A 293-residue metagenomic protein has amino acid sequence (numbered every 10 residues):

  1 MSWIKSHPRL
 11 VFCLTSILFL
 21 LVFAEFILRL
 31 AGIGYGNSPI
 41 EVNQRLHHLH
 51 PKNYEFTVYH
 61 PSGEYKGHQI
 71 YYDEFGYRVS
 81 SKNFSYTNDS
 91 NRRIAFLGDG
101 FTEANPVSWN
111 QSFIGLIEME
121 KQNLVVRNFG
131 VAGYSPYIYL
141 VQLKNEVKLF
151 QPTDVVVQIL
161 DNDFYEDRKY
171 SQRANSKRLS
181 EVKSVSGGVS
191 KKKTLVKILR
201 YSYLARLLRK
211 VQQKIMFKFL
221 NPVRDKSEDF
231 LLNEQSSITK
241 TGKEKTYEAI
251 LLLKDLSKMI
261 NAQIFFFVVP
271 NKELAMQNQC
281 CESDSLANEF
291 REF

Functional and structural regions predicted by a protein language model:
M1-V11: Short, Lys/Arg-rich N-terminal segment immediately upstream of the first membrane anchor
I4, D161-R291: Serine-dependent acyl-ester chemistry module
F12-I27: Hydrophobic membrane-insertion alpha-helices, especially the h-region of bacterial N-terminal signal peptides
C13, R92, A104-Q111, G133-Y137 (+2 more regions): Soluble non-cytosolic domains of exported or imported proteins
A31-K121: Membrane/wall-proximal cationic-aromatic binding patches
N91-R92, Q122-V125, Q151-V155, K258-F265: Loop/turn elements at helix/coil->beta-strand transitions in domains of secreted/extracellular proteins
F96, V157, F266-V268: Structural beta-sheet core signal
E103-G187: Conserved SGNH/GDSL esterase-like catalytic core that processes O-acyl groups on lipids and polysaccharides
